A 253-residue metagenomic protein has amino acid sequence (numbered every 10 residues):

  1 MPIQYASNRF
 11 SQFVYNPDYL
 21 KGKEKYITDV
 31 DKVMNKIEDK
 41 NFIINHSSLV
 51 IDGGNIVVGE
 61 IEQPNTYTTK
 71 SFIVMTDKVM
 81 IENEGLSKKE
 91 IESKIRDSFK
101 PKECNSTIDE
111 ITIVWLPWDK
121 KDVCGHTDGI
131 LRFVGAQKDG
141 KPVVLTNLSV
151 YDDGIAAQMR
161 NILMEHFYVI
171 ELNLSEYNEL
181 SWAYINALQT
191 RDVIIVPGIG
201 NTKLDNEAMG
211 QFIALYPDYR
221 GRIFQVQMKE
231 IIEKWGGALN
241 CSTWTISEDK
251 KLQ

Functional and structural regions predicted by a protein language model:
M1-Q253: The feature marks the mature, well-folded catalytic cores of soluble enzymes
